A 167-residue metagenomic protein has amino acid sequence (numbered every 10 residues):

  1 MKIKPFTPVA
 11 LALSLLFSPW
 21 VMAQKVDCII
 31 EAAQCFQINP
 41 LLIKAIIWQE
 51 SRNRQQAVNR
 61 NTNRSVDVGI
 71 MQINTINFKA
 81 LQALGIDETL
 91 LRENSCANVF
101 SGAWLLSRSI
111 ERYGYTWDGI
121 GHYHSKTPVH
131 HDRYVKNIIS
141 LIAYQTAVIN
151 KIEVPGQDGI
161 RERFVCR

Functional and structural regions predicted by a protein language model:
M1-V9: Bacterial N-terminal signal peptides that target proteins for export
A12-S14: Classic N-terminal secretory signal peptides
M22-R167: Catalytic glycan-binding domains that act on GlcNAc-containing polysaccharides
